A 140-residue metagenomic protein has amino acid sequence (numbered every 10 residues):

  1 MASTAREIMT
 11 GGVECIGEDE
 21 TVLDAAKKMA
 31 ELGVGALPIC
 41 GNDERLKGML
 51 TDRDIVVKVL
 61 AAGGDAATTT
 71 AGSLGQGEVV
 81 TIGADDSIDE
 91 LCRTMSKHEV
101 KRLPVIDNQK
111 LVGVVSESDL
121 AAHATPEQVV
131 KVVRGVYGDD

Functional and structural regions predicted by a protein language model:
M1-K28, V34, I39-N42, L46-K47 (+5 more regions): Bateman/CBS regulatory modules and CBS-like beta-alpha motifs in cytosolic regions of diverse proteins
D24, D54-I55: Non-catalytic alpha-helical scaffold/packing segments enriched in small hydrophobic residues
D54, S73, D119: Ca2+-coordinating acidic residues in Ca2+-binding motifs
V59-L60, A124: Flexible, gly/ser-rich surface segments that form the specificity/activation loops bordering the active-site cleft
S118, A122-T125: C-terminal structural segments of small proteins and small subunits
